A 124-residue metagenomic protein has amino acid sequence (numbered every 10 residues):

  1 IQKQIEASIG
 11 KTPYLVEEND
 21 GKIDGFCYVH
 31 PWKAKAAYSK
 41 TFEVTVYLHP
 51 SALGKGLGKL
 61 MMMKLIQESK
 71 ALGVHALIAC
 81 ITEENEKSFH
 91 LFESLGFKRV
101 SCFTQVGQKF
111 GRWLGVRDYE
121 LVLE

Functional and structural regions predicted by a protein language model:
I1-S51, M62-M63, V122-L123: Acetyl-CoA-dependent GNAT
K3-I5, L15, Q67-K70, I78-K87 (+2 more regions): Anionic, Ser/Thr-rich low-complexity intrinsically disordered regions
T12, L114-D118: Short hydrophobic/aromatic beta-strand or adjacent loop that forms the aromatic wall/cage of a ligand/substrate-binding
Y28-P31, I78-I81, K98-G115: Conserved catalytic-core motifs of GNAT/GCN5-like acyltransferases
K40, G73, W113-G115: Residue-level preference for beta-strand/loop junctions
V44, L77-A79, Y119: A structural signal for short, well-ordered beta-strand segments
Y47-L48, G54-A71, A76, E86-S94: Conserved acetyl-CoA-binding loop-helix of GNAT-fold acetyltransferases
F92, F97, Y119: Conserved active-site tyrosine of GNAT-family acetyltransferases
